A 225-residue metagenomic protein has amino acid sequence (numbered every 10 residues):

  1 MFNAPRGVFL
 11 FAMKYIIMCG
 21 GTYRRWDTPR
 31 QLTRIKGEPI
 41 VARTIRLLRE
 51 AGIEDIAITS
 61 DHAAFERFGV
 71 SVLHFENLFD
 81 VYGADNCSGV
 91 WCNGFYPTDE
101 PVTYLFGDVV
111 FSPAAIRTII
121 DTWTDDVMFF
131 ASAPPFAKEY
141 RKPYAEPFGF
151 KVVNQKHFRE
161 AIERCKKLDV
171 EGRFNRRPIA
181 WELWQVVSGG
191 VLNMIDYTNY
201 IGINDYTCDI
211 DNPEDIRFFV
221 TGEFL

Functional and structural regions predicted by a protein language model:
F2-F9: N-terminal amphipathic/hydrophobic targeting modules at extreme N-termini, encompassing cleavable Sec/SRP-type signal
F9-T28: N-terminal nucleotide-binding beta1-loop-alpha1 segment
T22, D108-V109: Active-site metal-binding loops of divalent metal-dependent hydrolases
E38-E54: A short, N-terminal amphipathic alpha-helix
T59-F65: Short, polar loop motifs at secondary-structure junctions
E66-T103, V110-P113: Short phosphate-binding loop-to-helix
F111-N204: Conserved core of the sugar-phosphate nucleotidyltransferase
T198-L225: C-terminal catalytic/acceptor-binding lobe
